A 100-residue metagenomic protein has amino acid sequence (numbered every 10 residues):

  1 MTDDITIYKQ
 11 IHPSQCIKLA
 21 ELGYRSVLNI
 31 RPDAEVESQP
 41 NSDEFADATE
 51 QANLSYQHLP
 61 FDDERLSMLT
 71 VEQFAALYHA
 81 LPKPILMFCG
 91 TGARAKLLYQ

Functional and structural regions predicted by a protein language model:
M1-L86, L97-Q100: Cys-dependent protein tyrosine phosphatase-like superfamily
C89: Short cysteine clusters
